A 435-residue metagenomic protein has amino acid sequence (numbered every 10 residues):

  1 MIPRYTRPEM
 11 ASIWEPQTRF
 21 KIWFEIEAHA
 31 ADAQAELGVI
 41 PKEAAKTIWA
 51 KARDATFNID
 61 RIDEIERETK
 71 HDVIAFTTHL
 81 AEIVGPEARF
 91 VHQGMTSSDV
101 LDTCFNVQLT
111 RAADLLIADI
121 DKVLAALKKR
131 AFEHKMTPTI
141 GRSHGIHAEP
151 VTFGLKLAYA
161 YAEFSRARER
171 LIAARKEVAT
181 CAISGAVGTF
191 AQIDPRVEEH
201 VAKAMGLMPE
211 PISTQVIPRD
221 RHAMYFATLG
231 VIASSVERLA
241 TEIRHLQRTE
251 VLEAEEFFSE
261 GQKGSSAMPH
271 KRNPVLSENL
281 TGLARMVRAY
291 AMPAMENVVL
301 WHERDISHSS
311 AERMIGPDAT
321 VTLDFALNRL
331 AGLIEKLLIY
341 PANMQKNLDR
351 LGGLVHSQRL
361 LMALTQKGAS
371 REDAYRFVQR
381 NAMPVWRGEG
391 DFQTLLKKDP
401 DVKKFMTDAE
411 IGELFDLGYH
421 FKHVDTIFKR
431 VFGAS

Functional and structural regions predicted by a protein language model:
M1-S184, F190, D194-H200, P209 (+3 more regions): A helix-coil-helix interface module used to build multimeric assemblies and to scaffold catalytic/cofactor sites
M1-T18, A55, E68, A75 (+1 more regions): Catalytic-core signal marking the mid-to-C-terminal active-site face
H29, A33, H79, I83 (+17 more regions): Generic, well-ordered alpha-helical scaffold segments in large soluble proteins
I40, A45, V251-L252, S370: Conserved hydrophobic residue
T110-D121, K128, A158-Y161, S165 (+7 more regions): Short amphipathic alpha-helical segments with heptad-repeat character
L155, A223-V231, R359-K367: Short, well-ordered beta-strand elements within core beta-sheets of diverse protein domains
T189, P209-V216, Q345, L361 (+1 more regions): A structural signal for small-residue-enriched, beta-sheet-centric alpha/beta enzyme cores and oligomeric scaffold folds
E198-A291: Acidic, glycine-rich loop-and-beta core segments that form the ion-binding/anion-interacting portion of active sites
